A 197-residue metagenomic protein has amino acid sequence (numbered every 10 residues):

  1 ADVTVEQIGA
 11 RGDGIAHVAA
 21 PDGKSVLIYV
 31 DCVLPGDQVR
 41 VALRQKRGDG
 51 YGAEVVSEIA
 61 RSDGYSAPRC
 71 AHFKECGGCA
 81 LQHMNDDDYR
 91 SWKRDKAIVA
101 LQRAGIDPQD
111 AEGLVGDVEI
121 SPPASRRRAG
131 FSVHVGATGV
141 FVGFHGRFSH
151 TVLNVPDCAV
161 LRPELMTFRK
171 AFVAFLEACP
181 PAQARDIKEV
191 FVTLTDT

Functional and structural regions predicted by a protein language model:
A1-T197: Accessory RNA-recognition modules of RNA-modification enzymes
